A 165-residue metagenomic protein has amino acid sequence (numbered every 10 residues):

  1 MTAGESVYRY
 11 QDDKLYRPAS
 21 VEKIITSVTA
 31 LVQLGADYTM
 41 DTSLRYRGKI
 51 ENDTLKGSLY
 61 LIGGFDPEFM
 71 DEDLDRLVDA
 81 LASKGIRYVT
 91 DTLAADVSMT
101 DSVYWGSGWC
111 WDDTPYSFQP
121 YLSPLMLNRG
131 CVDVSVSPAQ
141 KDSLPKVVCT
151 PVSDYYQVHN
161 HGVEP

Functional and structural regions predicted by a protein language model:
M1-Y10: A short, well-structured edge-of-sheet supersecondary motif
G4, P18-A36, L93, L125: Active-site SXXK
Y10-Y16: A short glycine/serine-rich beta->alpha loop
Y16-S20, G48-E51: Short low-complexity stretches enriched in small and charged residues
Q33-P165: Conserved serine DD-peptidase/penicillin-binding transpeptidase domain and beta-lactam-recognizing active-site
